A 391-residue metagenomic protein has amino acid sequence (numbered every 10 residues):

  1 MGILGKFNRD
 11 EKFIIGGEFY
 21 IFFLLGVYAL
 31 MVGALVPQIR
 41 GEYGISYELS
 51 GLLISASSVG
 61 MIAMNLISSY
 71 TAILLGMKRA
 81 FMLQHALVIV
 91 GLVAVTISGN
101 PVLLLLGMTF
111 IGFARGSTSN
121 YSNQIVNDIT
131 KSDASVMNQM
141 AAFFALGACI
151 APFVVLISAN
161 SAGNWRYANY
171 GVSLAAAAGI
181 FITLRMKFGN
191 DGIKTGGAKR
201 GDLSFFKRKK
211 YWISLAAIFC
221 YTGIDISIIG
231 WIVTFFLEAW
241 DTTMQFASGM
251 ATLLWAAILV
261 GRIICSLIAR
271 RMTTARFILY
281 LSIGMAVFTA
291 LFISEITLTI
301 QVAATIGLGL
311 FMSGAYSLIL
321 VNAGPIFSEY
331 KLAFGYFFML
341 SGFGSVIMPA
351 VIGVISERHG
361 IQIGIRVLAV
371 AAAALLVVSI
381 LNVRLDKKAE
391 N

Functional and structural regions predicted by a protein language model:
V32-G33, K209-T252, A256-L259: Extracytoplasmic gate region of multi-pass secondary transporters
G44, G76, I97-V102, K131 (+3 more regions): Helix-breaking motifs and short loop linkers at transmembrane-helix boundaries and internal kinks in secondary membrane
A63-V102: Conserved MFS/SLC helix-loop-helix module at the cytosolic interface between two early adjacent transmembrane helices
M64-G76, G261-T273, S356-E357: Helix-to-loop junctions at the C-terminal end of transmembrane segments in multipass secondary transporters
G107-A142: Cytoplasmic helix-loop-helix junction between adjacent transmembrane helices in 12-TM secondary transporters
S117-T130, S313-F327: Intracellular juxtamembrane helix-capping segments at the cytosolic ends of symmetry-related transmembrane helices
S132-D133, Q139-F188: Helix-loop-helix hairpin linking two adjacent transmembrane segments in secondary transporters
M272-I319: C-terminal transmembrane helical hairpin of 12-TM major facilitator-type secondary transporters
